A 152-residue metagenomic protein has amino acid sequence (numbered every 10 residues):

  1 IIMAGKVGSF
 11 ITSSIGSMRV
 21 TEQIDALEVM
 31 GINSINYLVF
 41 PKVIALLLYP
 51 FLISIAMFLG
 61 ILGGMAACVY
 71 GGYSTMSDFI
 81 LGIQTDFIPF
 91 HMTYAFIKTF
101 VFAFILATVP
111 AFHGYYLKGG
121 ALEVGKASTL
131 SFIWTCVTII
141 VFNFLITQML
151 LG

Functional and structural regions predicted by a protein language model:
I1-D25: Hydrophobic alpha-helical transmembrane segments of multi-pass membrane transport proteins
M3, V7, I11, V43 (+6 more regions): Residue-level signature of the transmembrane alpha-helical core of multi-pass small-molecule transporters
S17, I44-A45, Y70: Juxtamembrane/disordered regions of integral membrane proteins
S17-V39, V124: Short cytoplasmic-facing helical segments at TM-TM junctions of multi-pass membrane proteins
L38-L59, F132, C136: Selective transmembrane-helix segments that form parts of the transport pathway or gating/packing helices in multipass
F58-F100, F104, T108-A127, L150-G152: Membrane-interfacial helix-loop-helix connectors in multipass membrane proteins
V124, L130-T147: Final/C-terminal transmembrane alpha-helix of multipass membrane proteins
